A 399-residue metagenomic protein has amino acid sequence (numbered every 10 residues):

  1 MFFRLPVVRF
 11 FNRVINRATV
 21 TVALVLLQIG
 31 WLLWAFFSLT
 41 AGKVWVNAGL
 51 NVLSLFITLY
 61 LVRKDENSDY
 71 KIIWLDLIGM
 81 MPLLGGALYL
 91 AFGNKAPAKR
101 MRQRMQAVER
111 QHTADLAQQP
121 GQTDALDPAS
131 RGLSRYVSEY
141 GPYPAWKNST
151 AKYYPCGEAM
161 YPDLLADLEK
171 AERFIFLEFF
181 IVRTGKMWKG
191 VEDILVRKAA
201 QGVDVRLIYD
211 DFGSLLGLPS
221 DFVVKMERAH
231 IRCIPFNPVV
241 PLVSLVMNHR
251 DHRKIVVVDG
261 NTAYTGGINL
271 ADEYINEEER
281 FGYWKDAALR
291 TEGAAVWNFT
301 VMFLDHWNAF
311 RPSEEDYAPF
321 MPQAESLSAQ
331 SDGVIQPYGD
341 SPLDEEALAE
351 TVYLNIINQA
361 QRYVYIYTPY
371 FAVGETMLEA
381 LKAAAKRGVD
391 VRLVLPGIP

Functional and structural regions predicted by a protein language model:
M1-T351, N355, Q359, A383 (+1 more regions): N-terminal localization/anchoring segments of enzymes in phospholipid and broader phosphate metabolism
I268, P369-Y370: Active-site metal-binding loops of divalent metal-dependent hydrolases
A360-R362, Y370-R392, P396-G397: Helical hairpin unit composed of two closely spaced alpha helices linked by a short loop
